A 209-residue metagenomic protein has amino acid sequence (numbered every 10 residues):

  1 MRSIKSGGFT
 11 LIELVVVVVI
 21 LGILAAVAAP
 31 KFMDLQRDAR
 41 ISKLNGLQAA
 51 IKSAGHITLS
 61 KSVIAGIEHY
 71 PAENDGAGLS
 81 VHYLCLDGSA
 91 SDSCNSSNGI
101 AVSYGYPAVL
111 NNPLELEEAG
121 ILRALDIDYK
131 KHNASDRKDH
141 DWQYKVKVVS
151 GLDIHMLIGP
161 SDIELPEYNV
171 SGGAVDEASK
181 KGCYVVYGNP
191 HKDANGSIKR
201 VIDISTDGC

Functional and structural regions predicted by a protein language model:
M1-K43, Q48-S53: N-terminal single-pass transmembrane signal-anchor helix
S3, S60-K61, A72: Short alpha-helix boundary/capping motifs
L47-G66: N-terminal alpha-helical signal peptides/signal-anchor transmembrane segments
I64-C209: Periplasmic/extracellular, small/polar-rich flexible segments of pilin-like filament-forming proteins
